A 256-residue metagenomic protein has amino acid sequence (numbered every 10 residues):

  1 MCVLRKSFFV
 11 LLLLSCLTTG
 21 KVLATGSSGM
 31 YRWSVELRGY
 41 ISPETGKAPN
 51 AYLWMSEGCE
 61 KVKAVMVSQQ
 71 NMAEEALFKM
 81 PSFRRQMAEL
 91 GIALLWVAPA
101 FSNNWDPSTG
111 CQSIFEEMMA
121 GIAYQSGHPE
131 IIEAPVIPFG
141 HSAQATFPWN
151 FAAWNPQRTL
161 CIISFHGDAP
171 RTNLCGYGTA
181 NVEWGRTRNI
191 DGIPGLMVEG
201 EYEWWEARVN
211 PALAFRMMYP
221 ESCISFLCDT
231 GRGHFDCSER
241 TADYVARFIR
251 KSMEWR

Functional and structural regions predicted by a protein language model:
M1-F9: Bacterial N-terminal signal peptides that target proteins for export
V10-T18: Bacterial N-terminal signal peptides
G20-V65, V136-T159, I163, A169 (+1 more regions): A domain-start/cap signature at the N-terminus of enzymes
G58-D106, T172, W205-A207: Short substrate-entry loop that stabilizes the transition state in hydrolases
V65-Q69, A93-A98, P135-G140, L160-H166 (+2 more regions): Structural recognition of the beta-strand scaffold that forms the well-ordered cores of secreted hydrolase catalytic
D106-E130: Alpha/beta-hydrolase active-site loop
C161-D243: The feature captures the conserved acid-bearing segment of alpha/beta-hydrolase catalytic domains
D243-R256: Catalytic active-site module of serine/aspartate enzymes centered on a nucleophile-bearing elbow/loop
